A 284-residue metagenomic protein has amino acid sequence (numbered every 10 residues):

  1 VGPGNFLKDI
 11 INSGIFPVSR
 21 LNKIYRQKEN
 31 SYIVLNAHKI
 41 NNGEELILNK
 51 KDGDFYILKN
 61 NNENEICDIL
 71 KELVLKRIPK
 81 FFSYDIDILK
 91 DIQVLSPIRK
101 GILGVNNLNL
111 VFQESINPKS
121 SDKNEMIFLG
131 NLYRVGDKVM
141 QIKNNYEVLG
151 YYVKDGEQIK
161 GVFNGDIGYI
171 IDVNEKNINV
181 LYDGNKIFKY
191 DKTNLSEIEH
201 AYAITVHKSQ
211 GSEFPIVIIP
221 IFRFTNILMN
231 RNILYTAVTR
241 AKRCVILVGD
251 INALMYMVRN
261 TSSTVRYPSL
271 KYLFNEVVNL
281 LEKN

Functional and structural regions predicted by a protein language model:
V1-I159: Conserved helicase motor core of P-loop NTPases
N164-N284: C-terminal accessory regions
